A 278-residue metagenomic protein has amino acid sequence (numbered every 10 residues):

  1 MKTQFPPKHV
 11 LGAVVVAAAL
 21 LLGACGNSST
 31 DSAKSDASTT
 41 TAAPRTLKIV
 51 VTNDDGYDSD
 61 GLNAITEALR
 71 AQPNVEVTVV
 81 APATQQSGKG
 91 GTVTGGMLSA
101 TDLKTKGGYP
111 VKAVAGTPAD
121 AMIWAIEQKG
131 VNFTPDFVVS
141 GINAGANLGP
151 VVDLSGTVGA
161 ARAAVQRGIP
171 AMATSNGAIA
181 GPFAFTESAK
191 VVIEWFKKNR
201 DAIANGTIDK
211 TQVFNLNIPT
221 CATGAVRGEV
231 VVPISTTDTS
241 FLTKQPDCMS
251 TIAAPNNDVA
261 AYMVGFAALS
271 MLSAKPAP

Functional and structural regions predicted by a protein language model:
M1-V14: Bacterial N-terminal signal peptides that target proteins for export
L21-A24: C-terminal motif of bacterial Sec signal peptides marking the signal peptidase cleavage site
G26-S28: Bacterial signal peptide processing site
D31-A42: Extracellular mucin-like PTS domains
P44-R45, T66-I126: A cross-family phosphate/adenosyl-ligand binding-site feature
T52-D55, V80-Q85, V114-T117, S140-A144 (+4 more regions): Active-site-proximal beta-strand/loop segments in catalytic clefts of secreted hydrolases
D153-G159: Charged helix-capping and loop-helix junction motifs
T186-P278: Electrostatically charged, flexible surface regions
